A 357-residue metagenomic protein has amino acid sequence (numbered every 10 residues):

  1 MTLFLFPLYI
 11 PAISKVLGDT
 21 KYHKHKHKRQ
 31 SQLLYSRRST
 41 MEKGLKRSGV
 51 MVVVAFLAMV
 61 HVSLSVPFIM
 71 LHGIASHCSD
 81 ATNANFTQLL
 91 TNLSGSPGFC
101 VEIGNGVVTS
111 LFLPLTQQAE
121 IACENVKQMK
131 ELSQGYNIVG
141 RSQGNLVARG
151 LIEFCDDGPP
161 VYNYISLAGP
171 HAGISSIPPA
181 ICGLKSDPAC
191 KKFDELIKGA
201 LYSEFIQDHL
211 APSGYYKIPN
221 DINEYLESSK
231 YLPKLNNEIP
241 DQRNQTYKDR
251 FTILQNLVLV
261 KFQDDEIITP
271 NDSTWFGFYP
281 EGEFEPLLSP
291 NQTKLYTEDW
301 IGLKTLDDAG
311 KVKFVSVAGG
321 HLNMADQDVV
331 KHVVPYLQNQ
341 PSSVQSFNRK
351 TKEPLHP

Functional and structural regions predicted by a protein language model:
M1-T40: Intrinsically disordered, low-complexity basic segments at termini and long loops, enriched in Pro/Gly and/or Arg/Ser
T2-K15, K46-S65: Cleavable N-terminal signal peptides of Sec/SRP-targeted secreted and luminal proteins
V62-S96, C100-G104: Short, surface-exposed "cap/lid" segments of acyl-processing enzymes
V66-H72, T116-N223, I267: Serine-dependent carboxylesterase/thioesterase catalytic core of lipase-like alpha/beta-hydrolase/SGNH enzymes
I74-S76, N105-G106, Q143-G144, P170-A172 (+2 more regions): Conserved beta-strand elements of beta-rich interaction domains across eukaryotes, especially beta-propellers
V107-A119: Catalytic nucleophile-loop/oxyanion-hole region of alpha/beta-hydrolase and closely related hydrolase-like folds
Q207-N271: Serine-hydrolase catalytic core
N244-P357: C-terminal catalytic-base region of ester-bond hydrolases, centering on the histidine of the charge-relay
